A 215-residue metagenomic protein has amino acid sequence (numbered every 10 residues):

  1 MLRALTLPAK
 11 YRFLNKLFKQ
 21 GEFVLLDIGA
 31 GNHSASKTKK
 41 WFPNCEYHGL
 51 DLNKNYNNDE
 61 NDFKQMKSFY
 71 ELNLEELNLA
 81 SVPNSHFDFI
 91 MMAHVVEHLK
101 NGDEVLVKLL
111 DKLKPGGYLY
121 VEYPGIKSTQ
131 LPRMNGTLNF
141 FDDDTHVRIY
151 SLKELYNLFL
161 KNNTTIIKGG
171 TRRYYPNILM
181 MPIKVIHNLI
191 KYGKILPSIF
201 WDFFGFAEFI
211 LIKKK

Functional and structural regions predicted by a protein language model:
M1-S85, F89-M91, D103-L106, G170-T171 (+1 more regions): Conserved N-terminal segment of class I S-adenosyl-L-methionine
A4, P8, R12, K100-L109 (+1 more regions): S-adenosyl-L-methionine-dependent methyltransferase catalytic module, highlighting the catalytic core
K19, F42, K100, K114 (+1 more regions): Short conserved AdoMet
K67, E75, G116, F140-D143: Preference for short coil/turn "hinge" residues that link or interrupt alpha-helices
A93-H98: Short catalytic micro-motifs in class I SAM-dependent methyltransferases
